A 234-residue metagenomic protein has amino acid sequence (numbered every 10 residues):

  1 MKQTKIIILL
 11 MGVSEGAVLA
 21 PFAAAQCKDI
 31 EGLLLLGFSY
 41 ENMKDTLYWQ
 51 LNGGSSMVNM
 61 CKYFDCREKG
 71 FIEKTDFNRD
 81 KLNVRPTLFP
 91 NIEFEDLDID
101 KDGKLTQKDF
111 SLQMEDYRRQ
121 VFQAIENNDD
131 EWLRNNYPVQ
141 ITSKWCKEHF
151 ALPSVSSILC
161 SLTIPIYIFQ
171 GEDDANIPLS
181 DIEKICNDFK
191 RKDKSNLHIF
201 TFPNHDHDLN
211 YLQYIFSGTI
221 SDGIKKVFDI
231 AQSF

Functional and structural regions predicted by a protein language model:
I6-G54: Primarily recognizes the serine-hydrolase "nucleophile elbow" in alpha/beta-hydrolase and SGNH/GDSL folds
N59-K69, T87-K101: Primarily EF-hand calcium-binding motifs
E73-V84, Q107-Y117: Amphipathic regulatory helices of Ca2+-sensor modules
K81-E95, R118-I125: EF-hand-based Ca2+ sensing modules
I141-I158: Active-site nucleophile elbow and catalytic-triad environment of alpha/beta-hydrolase enzymes
L162, I168-Q170, D174: Short beta-strand/loop motif that positions the catalytic acidic residue of the alpha/beta-hydrolase fold
A175-D181: Conserved alpha/beta-hydrolase "acid-adjacent" motif
H198, P203-L209, Q213-F234: Catalytic active-site module of serine/aspartate enzymes centered on a nucleophile-bearing elbow/loop
